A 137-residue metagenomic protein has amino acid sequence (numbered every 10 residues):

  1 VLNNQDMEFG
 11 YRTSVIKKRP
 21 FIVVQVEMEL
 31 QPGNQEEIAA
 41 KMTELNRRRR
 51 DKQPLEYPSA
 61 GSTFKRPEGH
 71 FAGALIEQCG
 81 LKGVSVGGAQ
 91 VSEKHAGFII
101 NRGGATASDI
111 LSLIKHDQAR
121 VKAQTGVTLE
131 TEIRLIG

Functional and structural regions predicted by a protein language model:
V1-S112, Q124, T128-G137: Phosphate/pyrophosphate- and phosphate-bearing ligand-binding catalytic cores of soluble enzymes
